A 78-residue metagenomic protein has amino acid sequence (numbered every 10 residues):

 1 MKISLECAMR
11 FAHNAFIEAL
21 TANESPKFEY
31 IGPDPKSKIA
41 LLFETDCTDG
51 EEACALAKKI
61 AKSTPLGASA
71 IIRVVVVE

Functional and structural regions predicted by a protein language model:
M1-R10: Short glycine-/aliphatic-rich beta-strand segments at the starts of folded cytosolic domains
R10-A12, T48: Short acidic, S/G/P-rich loop/turn micro-motifs used as interaction or catalytic elements
H13, A22, F43-E44, A68: Generic detector of low-complexity/intrinsically disordered segments and short hydrophobic N-terminal stretches
N14-K36: Short, flexible N-terminal segments of the mature chain
F16-E24, A53-K62: Short amphipathic alpha-helices in soluble, non-transmembrane regions that often serve as interface/regulatory elements
F28-P33, S63-E78: Conserved short beta-strand edge segments in small beta-sheet-based binding/regulatory domains
E29-I60: Short, intrinsically disordered low-complexity segments
